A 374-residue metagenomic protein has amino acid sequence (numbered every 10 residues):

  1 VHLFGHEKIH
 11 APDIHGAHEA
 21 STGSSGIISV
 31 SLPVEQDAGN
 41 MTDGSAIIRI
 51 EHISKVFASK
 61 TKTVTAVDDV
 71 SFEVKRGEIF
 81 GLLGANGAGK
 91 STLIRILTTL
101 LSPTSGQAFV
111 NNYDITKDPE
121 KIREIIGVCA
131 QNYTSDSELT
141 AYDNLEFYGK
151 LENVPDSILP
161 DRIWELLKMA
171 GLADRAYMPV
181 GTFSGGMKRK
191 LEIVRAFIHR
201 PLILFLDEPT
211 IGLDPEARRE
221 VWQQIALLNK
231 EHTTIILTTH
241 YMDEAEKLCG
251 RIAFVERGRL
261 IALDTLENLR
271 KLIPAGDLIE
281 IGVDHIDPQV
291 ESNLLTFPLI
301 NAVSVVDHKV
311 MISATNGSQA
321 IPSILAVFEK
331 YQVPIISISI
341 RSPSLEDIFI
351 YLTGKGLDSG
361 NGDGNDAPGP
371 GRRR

Functional and structural regions predicted by a protein language model:
D43-I47, V56-D69, R76, P119: A short, flexible loop at the N-terminus of ABC-type nucleotide-binding domains that lies
A85-G89: Walker A (P-loop) phosphate-binding loop of ABC-type ATPase nucleotide-binding domains
E146, K150, S157-R175: Conserved ABC ATPase "signature" region
R200: Conserved catalytic motifs of ABC-family nucleotide-binding domains
L204-D207: Catalytic Walker B motif of ABC-type/P-loop ATPase nucleotide-binding domains
Q223-T315: ABC transporter nucleotide-binding domain
